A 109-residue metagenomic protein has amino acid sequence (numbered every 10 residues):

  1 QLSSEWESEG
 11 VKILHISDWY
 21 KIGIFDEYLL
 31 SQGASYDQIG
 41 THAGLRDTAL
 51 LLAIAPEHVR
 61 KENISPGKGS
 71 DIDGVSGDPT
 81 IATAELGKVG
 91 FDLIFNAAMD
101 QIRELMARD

Functional and structural regions predicted by a protein language model:
Q1-D109: Extended, histidine- and acidic-residue-enriched regions that form the cofactor-binding/catalytic faces
